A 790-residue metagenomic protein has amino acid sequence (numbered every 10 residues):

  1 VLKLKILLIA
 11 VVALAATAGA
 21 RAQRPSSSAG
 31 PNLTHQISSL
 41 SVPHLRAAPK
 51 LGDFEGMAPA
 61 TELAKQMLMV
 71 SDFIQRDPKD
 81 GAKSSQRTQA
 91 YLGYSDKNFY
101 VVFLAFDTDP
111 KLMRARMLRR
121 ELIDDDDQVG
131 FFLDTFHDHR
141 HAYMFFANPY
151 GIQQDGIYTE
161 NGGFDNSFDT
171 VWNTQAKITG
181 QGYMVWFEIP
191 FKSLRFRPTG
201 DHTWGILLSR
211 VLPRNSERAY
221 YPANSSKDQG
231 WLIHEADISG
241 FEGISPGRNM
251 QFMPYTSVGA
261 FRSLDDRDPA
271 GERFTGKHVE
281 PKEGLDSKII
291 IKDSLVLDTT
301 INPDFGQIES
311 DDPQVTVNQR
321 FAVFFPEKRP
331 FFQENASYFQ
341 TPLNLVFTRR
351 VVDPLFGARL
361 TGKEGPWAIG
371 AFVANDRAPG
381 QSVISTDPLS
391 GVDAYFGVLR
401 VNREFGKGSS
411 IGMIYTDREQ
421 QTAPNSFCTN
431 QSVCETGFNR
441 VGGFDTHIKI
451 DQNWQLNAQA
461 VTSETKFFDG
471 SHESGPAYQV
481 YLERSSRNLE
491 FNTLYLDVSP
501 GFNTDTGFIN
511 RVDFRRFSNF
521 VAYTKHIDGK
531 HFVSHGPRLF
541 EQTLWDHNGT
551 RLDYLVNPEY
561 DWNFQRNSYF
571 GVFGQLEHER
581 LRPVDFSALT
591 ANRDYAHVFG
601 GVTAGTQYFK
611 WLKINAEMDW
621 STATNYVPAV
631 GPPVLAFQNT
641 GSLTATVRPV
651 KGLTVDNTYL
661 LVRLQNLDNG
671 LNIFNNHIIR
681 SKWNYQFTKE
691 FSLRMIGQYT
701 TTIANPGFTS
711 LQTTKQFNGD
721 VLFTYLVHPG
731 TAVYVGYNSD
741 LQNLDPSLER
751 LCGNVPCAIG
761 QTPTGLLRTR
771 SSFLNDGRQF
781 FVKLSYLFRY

Functional and structural regions predicted by a protein language model:
K5-A16: Bacterial N-terminal signal peptides
A22-E404, S410-M413: Structural preference for beta-rich elements and adjacent junctions enriched in aromatics
K97-F99, H141, Y183, G200-W204 (+16 more regions): Outer-envelope beta-barrel architecture signal
S216-Y220, D266, E309-V317, V383 (+7 more regions): Outer-membrane beta-barrel and related beta-rich outer-membrane complex signature in Gram-negative bacteria
A223-S245, Q381-G442, H447-I450, R484 (+2 more regions): Outer-membrane beta-barrel transmembrane domain signature of Gram-negative proteins, especially the mid-to-C-terminal
P246-L297, F396-K466, I527, G536-R538 (+6 more regions): Surface-exposed extracellular loop regions of Gram-negative outer-membrane beta-barrel proteins
T275-H278, V296, F305-L552, N557 (+2 more regions): Catalytic-domain carbohydrate-binding cleft regions of carbohydrate-active enzymes
D353, V461-K466, G470-Y790: Exposed, low-structure sequence patches enriched in small/polar residues
